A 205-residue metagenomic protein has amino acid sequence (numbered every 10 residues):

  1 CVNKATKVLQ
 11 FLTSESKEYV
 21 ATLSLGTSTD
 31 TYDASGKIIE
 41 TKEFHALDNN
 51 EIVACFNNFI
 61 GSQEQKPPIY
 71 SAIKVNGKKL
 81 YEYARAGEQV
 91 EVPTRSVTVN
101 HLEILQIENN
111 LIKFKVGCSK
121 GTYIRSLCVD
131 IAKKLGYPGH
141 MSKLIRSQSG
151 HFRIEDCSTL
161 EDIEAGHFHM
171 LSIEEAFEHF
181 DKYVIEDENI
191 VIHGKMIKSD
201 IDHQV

Functional and structural regions predicted by a protein language model:
C1-D156: RNA pseudouridine synthases
N50-V53, L111, K115, K133-V205: Accessory RNA 3′-end/elbow-binding domains used by RNA modification enzymes
